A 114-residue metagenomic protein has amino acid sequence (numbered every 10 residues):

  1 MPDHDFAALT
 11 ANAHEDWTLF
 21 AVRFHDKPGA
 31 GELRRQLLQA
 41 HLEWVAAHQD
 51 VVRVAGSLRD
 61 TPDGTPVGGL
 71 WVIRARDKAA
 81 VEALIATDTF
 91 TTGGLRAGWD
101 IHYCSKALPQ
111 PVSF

Functional and structural regions predicted by a protein language model:
M1-F114: Conserved, structured core segments of small domains
